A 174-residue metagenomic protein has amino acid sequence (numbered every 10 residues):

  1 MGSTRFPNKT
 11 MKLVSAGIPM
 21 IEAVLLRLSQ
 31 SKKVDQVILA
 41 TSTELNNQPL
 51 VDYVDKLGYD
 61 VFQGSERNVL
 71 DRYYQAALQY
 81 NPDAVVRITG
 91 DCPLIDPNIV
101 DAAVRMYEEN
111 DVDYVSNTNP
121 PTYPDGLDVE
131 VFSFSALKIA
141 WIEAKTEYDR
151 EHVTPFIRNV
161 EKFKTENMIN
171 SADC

Functional and structural regions predicted by a protein language model:
M1-T41, L45-Q48: N-terminal glycine-rich phosphate-binding loop and ensuing alpha1 helix
R5, L94, V131: Short aromatic/basic micro-patch
S42, S65, G90-C92: Short acidic donor-binding/metal-coordinating loop in glycosyltransferase active sites
D55-R67: Conserved donor nucleotide-binding strand/loop of the catalytic core
N68-Q75: Glycine-rich, basic loop-to-helix element that forms the pyrophosphate-binding segment of sugar-nucleotide handling
Q75, Y80, C92, D96-T122: Conserved donor-nucleotide/metal-binding helix-loop-beta segment in metal-dependent transferases, i.e., the alpha-helix
V85-V86: Short aromatic/hydrophobic "clamp" motif used to bind/position activated sugar donors
F132-C174: Active-site oxyanion/phosphate-handling segment shared across diverse enzymes
